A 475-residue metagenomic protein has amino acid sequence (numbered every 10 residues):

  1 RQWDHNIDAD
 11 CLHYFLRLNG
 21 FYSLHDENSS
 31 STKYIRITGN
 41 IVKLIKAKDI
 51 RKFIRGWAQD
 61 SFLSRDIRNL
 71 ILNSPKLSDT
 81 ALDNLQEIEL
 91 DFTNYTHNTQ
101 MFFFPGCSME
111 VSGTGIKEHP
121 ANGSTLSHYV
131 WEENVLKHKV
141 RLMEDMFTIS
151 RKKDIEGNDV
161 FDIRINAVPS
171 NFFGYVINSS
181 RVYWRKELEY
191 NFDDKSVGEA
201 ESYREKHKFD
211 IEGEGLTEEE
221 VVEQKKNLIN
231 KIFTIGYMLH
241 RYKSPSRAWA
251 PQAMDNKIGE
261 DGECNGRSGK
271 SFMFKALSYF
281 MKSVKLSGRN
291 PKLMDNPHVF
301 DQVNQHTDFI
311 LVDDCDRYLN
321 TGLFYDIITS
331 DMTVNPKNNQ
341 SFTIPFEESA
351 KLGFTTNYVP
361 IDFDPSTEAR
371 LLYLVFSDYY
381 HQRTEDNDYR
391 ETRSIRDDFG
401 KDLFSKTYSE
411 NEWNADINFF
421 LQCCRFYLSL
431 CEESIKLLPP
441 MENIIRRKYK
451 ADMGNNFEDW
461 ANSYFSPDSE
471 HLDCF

Functional and structural regions predicted by a protein language model:
R1-T32, Q59-S268, F272-F475: Feature primarily recognizes SF3-like P-loop helicase cores of small DNA viruses
R36-R65: Short, small/acidic-rich helices and loops at N termini and domain boundaries of DNA replication/processing enzymes
